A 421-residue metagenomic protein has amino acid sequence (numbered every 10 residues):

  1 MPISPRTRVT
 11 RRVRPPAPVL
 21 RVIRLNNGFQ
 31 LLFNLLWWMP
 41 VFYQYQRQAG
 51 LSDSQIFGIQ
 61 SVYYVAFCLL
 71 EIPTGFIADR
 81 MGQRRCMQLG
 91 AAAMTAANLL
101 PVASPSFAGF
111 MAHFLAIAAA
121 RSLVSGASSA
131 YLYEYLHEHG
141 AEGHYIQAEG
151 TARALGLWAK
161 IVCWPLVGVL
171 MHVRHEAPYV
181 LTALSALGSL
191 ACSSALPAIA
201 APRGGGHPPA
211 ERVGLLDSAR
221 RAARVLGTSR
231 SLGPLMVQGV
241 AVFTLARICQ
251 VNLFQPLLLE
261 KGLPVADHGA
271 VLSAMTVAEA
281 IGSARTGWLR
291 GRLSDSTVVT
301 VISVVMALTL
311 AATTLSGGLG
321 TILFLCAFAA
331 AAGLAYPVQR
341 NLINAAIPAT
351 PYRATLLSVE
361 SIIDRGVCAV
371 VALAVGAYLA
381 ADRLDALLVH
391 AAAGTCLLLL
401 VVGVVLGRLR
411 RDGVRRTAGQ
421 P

Functional and structural regions predicted by a protein language model:
I3-L20, A198-V237: Juxtamembrane intracellular "pre-TM" segments in multi-pass secondary transporters
R11-L69, S231-M275: Helix-loop boundary and gating motifs at the non-cytosolic
F67-P105: Conserved MFS/SLC helix-loop-helix module at the cytosolic interface between two early adjacent transmembrane helices
L70-G82, M171, I281-D295, L379-A380: Helix-to-loop junctions at the C-terminal end of transmembrane segments in multipass secondary transporters
A92-S106, F110, V304-G317: C-terminal ends and interior cores of transmembrane alpha-helices in multi-pass membrane transporters/permeases
L115-L157: Cytoplasmic helix-loop-helix junction between adjacent transmembrane helices in 12-TM secondary transporters
T182-A210, V404-T417: Helix-loop junctions on the cytosolic side of multi-pass membrane transporters, especially the intracellular loop
S296-Q339: C-terminal transmembrane helical hairpin of 12-TM major facilitator-type secondary transporters
